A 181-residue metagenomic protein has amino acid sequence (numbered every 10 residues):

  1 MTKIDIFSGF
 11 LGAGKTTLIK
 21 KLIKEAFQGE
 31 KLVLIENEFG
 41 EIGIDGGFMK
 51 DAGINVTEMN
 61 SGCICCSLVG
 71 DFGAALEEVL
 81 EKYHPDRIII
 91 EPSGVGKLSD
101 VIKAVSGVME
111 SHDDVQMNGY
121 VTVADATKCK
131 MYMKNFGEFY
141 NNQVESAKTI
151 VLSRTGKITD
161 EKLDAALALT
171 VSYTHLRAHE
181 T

Functional and structural regions predicted by a protein language model:
T2-I6, A13, T17-G119, V123-Y132: Nucleotide-state-sensitive switch-loop elements of NTP-binding domains
E41-D45, I158-L163: Short, charged/polar "capping" segments at the starts of alpha-helices and the immediately preceding loops
D125-T127, T149-K162: G-domain G4 guanine-recognition motif of GTPases
K134-S146: Flexible active-site lid/hinge loop adjacent to a nucleotide/diphosphate and Mg2+-phosphate binding pocket
T174-T181: Conserved small/polar residues in nucleotide/adenosyl-binding loops
